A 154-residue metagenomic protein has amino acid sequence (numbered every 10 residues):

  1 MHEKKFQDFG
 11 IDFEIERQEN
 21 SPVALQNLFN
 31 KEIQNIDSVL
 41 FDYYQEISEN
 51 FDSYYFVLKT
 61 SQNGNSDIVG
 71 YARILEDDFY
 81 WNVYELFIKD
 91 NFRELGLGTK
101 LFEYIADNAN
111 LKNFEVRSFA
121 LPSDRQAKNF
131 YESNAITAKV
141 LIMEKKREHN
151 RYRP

Functional and structural regions predicted by a protein language model:
M1-L40: Short amphipathic alpha-helix that is part of the acyltransferase structural core
E32-Y55, T60-N63: Active-site rim helix/loop that mediates acceptor-substrate recognition in acyltransferases
D52-Y55, A138-I142: Short hydrophobic/aromatic beta-strand or adjacent loop that forms the aromatic wall/cage of a ligand/substrate-binding
S61-D67, N150-R153: Short, solvent-exposed loop/turn segments that connect beta-strands within catalytic domains and beta-strand-rich
N65-L75, N82, F87: Conserved beta-strand in the GNAT
F79-D90, F119, L141: Conserved acetyl-CoA binding element of GNAT-fold acetyltransferases
I88, E94-D107, N129, S133: Conserved acetyl-CoA-binding loop-helix of GNAT-fold acetyltransferases
R117-K128, E132, T137, E144-H149: Conserved beta-strand-loop-alpha-helix junction that forms the acyl-donor binding cleft
